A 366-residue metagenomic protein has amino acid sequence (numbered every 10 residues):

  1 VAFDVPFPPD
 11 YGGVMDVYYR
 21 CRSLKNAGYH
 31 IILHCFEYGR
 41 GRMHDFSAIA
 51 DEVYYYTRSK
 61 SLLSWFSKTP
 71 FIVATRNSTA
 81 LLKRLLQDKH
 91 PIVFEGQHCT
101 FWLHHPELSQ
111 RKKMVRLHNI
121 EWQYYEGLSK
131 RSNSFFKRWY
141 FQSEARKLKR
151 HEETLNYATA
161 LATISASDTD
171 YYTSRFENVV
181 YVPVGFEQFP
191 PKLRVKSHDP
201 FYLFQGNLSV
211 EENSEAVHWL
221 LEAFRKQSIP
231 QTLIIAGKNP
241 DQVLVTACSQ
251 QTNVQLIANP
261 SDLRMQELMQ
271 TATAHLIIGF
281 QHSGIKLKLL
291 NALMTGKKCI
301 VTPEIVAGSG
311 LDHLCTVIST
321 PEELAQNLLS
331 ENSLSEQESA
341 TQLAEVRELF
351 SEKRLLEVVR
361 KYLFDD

Functional and structural regions predicted by a protein language model:
V1-E52, Q87, R225-K226, K298: N-terminal subdomain of nucleotide-sugar transferases
D16, Y181-Q250, Q255-Q270: Conserved catalytic-core segment of nucleotide-activated headgroup transferases in glycan assembly
D51, M114, F141-P191: Donor nucleotide-sugar binding/catalytic pocket of nucleotide-sugar-dependent glycosyltransferases
R76, S333-D365: A charged, aromatic-enriched C-terminal amphipathic alpha-helix characteristic of glycosyltransferases across folds
T79-L86, E121-Y124, S132-L161: Membrane-proximal helix-turn-helix segments that form the acceptor-binding/catalytic region of lipid-linked
P91-I92, L108-R131: Active-site proximal beta-strand in glycosyltransferases
M269-G284, T295-K297: Acidic donor-binding loop of glycosyltransferase active sites
K288-M294, K298-T302: Short hydrophobic beta-strand element within catalytic cores of glycosyltransferases and related nucleotide-activated
